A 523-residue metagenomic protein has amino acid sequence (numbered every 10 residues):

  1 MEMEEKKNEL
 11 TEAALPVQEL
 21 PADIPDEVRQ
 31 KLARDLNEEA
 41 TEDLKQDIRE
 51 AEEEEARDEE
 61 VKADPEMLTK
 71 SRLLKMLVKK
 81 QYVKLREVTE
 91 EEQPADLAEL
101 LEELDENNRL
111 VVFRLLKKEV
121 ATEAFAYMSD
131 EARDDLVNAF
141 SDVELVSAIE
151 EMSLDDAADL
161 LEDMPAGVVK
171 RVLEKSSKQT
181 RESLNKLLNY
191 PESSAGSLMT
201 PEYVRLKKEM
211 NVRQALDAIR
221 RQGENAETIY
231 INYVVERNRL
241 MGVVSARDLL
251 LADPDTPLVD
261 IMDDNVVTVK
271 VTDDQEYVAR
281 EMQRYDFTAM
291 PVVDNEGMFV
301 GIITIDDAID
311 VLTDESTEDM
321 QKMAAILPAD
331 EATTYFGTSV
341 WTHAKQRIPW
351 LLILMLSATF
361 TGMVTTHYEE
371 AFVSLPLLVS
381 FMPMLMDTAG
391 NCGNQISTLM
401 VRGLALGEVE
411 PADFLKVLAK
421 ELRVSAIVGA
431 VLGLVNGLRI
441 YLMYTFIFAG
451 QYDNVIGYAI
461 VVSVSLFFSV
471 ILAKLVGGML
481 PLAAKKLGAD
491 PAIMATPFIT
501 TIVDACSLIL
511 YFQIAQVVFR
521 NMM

Functional and structural regions predicted by a protein language model:
E2-D330: Hydrophobic packing positions in regular secondary-structure scaffolds
P94, W350-A358, F381, L385 (+13 more regions): Alpha-helical transmembrane segments in multi-pass membrane proteins
D307-H343, N394-A419: Non-transmembrane, extramembrane segments of multi-pass ion/lipid transporters
D319-M320, M386-R402, T501-L508: Short helical (or helix-break) motifs at transmembrane helix termini and adjacent helical loops in multi-pass membrane
G337-Q346, E410-S425, I460, K486-I502: Membrane-interface segments at loop-to-transmembrane junctions
M355-F372, V435-G450: Juxtamembrane "helix exit" motif at the C-terminal ends of alpha-helical transmembrane segments in multi-pass membrane
H367-F381, F448-V461: Membrane-water interface of transmembrane alpha-helices in multipass transporters/channels
L508, F512-M523: Juxtamembrane boundary at the C-terminal end of a transmembrane helix
